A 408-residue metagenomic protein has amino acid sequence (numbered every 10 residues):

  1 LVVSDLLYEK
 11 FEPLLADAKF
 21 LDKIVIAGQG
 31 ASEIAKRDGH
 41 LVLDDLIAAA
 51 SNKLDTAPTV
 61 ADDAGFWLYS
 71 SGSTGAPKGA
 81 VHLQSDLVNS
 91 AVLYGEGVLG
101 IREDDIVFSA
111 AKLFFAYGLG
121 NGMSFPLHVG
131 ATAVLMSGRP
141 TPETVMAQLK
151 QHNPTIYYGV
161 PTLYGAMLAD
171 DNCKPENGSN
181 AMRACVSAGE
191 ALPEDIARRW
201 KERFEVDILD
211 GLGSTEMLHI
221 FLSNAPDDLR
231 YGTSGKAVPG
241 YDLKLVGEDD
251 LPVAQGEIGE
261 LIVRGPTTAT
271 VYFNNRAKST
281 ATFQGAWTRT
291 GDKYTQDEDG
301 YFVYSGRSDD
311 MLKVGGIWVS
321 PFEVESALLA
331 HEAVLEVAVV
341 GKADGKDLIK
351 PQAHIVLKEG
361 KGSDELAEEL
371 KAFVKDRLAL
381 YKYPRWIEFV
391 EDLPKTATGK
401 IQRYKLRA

Functional and structural regions predicted by a protein language model:
L1-D45, L357-E359: Structural core segment of the AMP-binding/adenylate-forming
L1-L6, K150, Y157, G265 (+5 more regions): AMP-binding/adenylate-forming catalytic core of the ANL superfamily
V25-I26, I47-Y69, A76, G100-I106: Conserved pre-ATP/AMP-binding loop-to-beta segment of ANL
L41-D45, A131, P154-G159, L168-R230 (+1 more regions): Gly/Ser/Thr-rich phosphate-binding loop
P58, G65-N89, G235: Conserved AMP-binding A3 loop
P77-G79, S90-E96, V145-M146, Y164-D171 (+7 more regions): Adenylate-forming
V88-S109, F114-T155, D170: Conserved AMP-binding/adenylation subdomain of ANL enzymes
K236-G240, D249-T282, I317-V319: Conserved ATP/PPi-binding loop(s) of AMP-dependent carboxylate-activating enzymes
